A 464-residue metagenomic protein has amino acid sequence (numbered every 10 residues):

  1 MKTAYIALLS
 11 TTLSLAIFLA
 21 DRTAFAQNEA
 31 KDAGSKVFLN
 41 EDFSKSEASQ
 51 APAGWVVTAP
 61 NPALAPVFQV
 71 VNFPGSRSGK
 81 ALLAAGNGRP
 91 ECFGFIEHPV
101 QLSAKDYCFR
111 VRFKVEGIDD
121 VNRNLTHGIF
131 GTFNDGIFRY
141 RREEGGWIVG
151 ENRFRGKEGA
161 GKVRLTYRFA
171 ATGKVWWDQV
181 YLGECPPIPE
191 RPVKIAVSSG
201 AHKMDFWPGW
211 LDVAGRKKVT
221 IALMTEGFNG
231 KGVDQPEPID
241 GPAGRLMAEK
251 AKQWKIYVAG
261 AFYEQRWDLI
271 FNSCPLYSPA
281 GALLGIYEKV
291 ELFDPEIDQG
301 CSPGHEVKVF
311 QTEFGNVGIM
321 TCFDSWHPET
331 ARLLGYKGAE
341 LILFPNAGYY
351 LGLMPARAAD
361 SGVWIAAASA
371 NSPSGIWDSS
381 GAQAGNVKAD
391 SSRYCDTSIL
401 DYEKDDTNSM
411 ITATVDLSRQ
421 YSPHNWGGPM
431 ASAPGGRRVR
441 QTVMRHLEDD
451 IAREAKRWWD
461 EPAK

Functional and structural regions predicted by a protein language model:
A7-D21: Bacterial N-terminal signal peptides
E41-E47, L82, G86-R123, I148-G156 (+2 more regions): Extra-cytoplasmic beta-strand recognition segments
E47-A81: Extracellular glycan-recognition surfaces and repeat-rich motifs
F133-A160: Extracellular carbohydrate recognition and processing domains and analogous Trp-centered ligand-binding platforms
L165-T172: Short beta-strand-plus-loop segments that form exposed binding edges in beta-rich domains
V175-P187: Exposed low-complexity, polar/acidic, P/S/T/G-rich flexible segments that act as propeptides, protease-susceptible
R216, I221, P236-A259, S325-R419 (+1 more regions): CN hydrolase (nitrilase-like) catalytic-core segments centered on the catalytic cysteine and neighboring Lys/Glu
R266-K337, G352-A356, D360, A389-I399 (+1 more regions): Active-site catalytic loop in hydrolytic enzyme cores
